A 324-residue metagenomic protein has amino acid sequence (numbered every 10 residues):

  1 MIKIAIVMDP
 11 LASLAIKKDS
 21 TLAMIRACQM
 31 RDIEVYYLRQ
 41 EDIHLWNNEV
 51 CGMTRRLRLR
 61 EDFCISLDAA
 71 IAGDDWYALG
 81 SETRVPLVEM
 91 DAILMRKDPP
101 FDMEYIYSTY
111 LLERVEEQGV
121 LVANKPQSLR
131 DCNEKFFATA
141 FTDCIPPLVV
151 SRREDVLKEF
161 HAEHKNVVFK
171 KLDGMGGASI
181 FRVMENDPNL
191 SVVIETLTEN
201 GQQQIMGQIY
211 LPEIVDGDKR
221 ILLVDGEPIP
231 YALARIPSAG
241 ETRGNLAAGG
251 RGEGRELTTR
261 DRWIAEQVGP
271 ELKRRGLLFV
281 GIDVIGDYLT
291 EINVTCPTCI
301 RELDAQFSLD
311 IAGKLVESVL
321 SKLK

Functional and structural regions predicted by a protein language model:
I2, V7-M8, S13-K17, G240 (+1 more regions): ATP-dependent carboxylate activation and anion-phosphoryl transfer catalytic cores that bind Mg-ATP to form
I6, L94-M95, Q208: Redox-cofactor binding/interface segments in oxidoreductases and associated redox assembly factors
P10, K97-P100, L172-G174, P297: Short glycine-rich anion-binding loops that position phosphate/pyrophosphate groups of nucleotides and phosphorylated
A12-V150: Conserved N-proximal alpha/beta basic substrate-recognition cap immediately N-terminal to, or forming the N-lobe
S20-T21, D155, A162-N166, D173-I264 (+1 more regions): Phosphate-binding site of ATP-dependent enzymes
Q29, E116, H161-A162, K273: Anion (oxyanion) recognition and catalysis
P126-L129, R235-P237, I285-Y288: Short glycine-enriched loops at secondary-structure junctions
